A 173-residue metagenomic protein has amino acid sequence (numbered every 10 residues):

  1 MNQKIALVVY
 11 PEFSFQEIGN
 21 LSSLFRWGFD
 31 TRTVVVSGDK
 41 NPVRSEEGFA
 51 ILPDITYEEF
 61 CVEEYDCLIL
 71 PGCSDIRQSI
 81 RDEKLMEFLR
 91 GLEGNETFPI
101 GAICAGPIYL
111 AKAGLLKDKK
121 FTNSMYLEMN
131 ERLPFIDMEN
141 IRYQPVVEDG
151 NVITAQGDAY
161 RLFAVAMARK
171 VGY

Functional and structural regions predicted by a protein language model:
N2-V8, F13, G19, W27-D39 (+2 more regions): Active-site-adjacent pocket-lining segments in enzyme domains
S23: Active-site phosphate/pyrophosphate- and oxyanion-stabilizing loops and adjacent acidic/basic residues in soluble
E47-I55: Short gly/ser/thr-rich secondary-structure transition/capping motifs
